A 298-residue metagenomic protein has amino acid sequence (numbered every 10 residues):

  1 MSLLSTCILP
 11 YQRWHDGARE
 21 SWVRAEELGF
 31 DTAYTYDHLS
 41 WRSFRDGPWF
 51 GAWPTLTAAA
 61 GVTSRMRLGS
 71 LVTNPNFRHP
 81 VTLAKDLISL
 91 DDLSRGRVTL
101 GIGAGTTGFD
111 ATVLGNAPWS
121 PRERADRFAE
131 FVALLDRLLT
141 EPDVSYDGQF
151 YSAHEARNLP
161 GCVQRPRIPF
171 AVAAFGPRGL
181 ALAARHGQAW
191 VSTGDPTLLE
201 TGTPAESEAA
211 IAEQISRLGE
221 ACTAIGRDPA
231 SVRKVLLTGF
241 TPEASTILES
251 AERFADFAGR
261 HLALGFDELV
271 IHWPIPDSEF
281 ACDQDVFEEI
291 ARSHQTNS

Functional and structural regions predicted by a protein language model:
M1-S298: Active-site-adjacent structural elements that line small-molecule/cofactor binding pockets in enzymes
